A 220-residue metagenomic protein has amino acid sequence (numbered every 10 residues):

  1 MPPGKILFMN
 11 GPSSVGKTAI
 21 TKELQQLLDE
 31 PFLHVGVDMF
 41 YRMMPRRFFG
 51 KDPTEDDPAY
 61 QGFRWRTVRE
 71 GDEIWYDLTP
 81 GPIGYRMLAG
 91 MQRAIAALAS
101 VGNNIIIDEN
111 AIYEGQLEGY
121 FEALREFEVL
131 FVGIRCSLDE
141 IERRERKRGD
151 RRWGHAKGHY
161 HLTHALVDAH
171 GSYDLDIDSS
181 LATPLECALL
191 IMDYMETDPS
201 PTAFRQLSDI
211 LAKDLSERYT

Functional and structural regions predicted by a protein language model:
P2-I6, G102-N103: Pre-Walker A (Motif I) flank of P-loop NTPase domains
M9: Hydrophobic anchor at the beta1->P-loop junction of P-loop NTPases
S13: The conserved Walker
T18: Walker A/P-loop
Q25-R86: Conserved substrate/cofactor phosphate-moiety recognition/catalytic segment in nucleotide-dependent phosphotransferases
T67-R125: Glycine-rich phosphate-binding loop used to anchor ATP phosphates in small-molecule kinases, encompassing both
R125-R146, I177: Conserved phosphate-donor/acceptor-positioning beta-strand/loop module used by diverse small-molecule
R143-D193, T197-Y219: Small-molecule kinase domains that catalyze NTP-dependent phosphoryl transfer to phosphate-bearing small molecules
